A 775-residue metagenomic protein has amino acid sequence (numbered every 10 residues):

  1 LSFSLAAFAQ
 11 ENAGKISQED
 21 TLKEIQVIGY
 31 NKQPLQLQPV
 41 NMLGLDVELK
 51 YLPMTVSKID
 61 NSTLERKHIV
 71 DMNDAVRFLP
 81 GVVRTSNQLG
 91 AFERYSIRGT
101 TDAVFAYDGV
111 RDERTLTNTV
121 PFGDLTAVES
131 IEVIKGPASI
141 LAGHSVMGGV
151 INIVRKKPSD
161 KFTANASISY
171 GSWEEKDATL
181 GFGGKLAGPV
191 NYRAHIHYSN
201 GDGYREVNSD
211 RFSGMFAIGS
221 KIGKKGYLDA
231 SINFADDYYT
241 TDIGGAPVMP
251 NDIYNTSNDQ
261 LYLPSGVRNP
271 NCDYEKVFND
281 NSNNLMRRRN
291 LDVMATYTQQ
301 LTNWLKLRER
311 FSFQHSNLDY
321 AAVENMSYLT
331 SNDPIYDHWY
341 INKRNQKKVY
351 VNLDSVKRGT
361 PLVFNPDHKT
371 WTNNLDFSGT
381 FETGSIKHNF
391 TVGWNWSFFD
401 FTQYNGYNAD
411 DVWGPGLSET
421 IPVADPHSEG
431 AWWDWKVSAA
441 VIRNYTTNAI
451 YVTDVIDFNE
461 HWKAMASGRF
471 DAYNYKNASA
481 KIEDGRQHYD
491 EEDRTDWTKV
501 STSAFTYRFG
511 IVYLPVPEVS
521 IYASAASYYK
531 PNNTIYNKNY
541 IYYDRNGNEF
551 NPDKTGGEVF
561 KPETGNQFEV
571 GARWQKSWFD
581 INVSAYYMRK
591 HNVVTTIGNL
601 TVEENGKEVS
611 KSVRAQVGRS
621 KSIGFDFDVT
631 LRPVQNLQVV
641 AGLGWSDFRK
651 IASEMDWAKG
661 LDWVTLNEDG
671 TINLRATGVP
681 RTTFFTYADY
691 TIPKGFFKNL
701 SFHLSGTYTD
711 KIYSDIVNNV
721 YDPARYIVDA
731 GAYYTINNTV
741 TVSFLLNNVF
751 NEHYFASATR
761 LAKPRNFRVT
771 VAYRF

Functional and structural regions predicted by a protein language model:
L35-Q36, N41-V56, N73-R111, E129: Extracytoplasmic beta-strand/coil segments of soluble accessory domains associated with Gram-negative outer-membrane
V83-R84, R94, V110-K135, V154-R155: Short acidic/polar hinge/loop motifs at secondary-structure boundaries that mediate gating or recognition
R114, A127-V128, I140-G214, I222-G226 (+2 more regions): Outer-membrane beta-barrel translocator/receptor signature
A217-Q300, L318-H368, P415-S438, R443 (+1 more regions): Acidic/polar loop-and-plug regions of large Gram-negative outer-membrane beta-barrel proteins
K221-G223, H368, K387-F399, V441-K590 (+4 more regions): Structural signature of Gram-negative outer-membrane beta-barrels, strongest in the C-terminal barrel of TonB-dependent
Q300, K306-S312, S316-A322, V559-I623 (+3 more regions): Membrane-embedded beta-barrel scaffold of Gram-negative outer-membrane proteins
P366, S378, F390, A523 (+2 more regions): Conserved C-terminal beta-signal and adjacent last beta-strands/turns of outer-membrane beta-barrel proteins
E460, Y587-R589, E608-D715: Gram-negative outer-membrane beta-barrel transporters
